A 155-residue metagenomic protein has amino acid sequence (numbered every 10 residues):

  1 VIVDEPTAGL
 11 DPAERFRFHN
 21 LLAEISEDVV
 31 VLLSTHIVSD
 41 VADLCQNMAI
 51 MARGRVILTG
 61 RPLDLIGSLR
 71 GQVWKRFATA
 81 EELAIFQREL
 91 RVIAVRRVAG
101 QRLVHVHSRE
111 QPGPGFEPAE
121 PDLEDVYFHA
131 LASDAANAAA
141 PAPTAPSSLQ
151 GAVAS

Functional and structural regions predicted by a protein language model:
V1-E5, L10: Catalytic Walker B motif of ABC-type/P-loop ATPase nucleotide-binding domains
P6-T7, G71, G115: Conserved short-loop catalytic and cofactor-binding motifs
L10, H36, E120-P121: Residue-level recognition of hydrophobic positions within alpha-helical transmembrane segments
P12-E14: Helix N-cap at the start of a conserved alpha-helix in ABC-type nucleotide-binding domains
F18-V106: ABC transporter nucleotide-binding domain
A94, V98-S155: C-terminal coupling/interaction segments
